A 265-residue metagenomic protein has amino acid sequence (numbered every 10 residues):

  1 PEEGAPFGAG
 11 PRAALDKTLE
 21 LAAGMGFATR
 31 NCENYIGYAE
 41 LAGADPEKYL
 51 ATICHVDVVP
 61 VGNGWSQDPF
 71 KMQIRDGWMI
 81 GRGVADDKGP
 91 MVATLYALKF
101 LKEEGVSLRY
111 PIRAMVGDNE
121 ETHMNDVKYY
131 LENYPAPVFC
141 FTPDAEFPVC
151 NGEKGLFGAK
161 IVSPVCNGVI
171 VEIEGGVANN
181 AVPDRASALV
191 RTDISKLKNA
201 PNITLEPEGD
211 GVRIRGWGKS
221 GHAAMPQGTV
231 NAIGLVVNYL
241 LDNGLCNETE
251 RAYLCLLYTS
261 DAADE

Functional and structural regions predicted by a protein language model:
P1-I53, V58-V61: N-terminal helical capping/dimerization or prosegment-like subdomains of hydrolases acting on amide or phosphate bonds
A9-R12, P226, N243-E250: Noncatalytic alpha-helical scaffold of FAD-dependent oxidoreductases
E47-V116, T122, P135-V138: Active-site metal-coordination/substrate-binding segment of hydrolases, especially metallo-dependent peptidases
R82-G89, A178, A224-A232: Short alpha-helix boundary/capping segments
L108-G228: Histidine/acidic-residue-rich, glycine-tolerant segments that coordinate divalent metal ions
Q227-L245: A conserved active-site cap/scaffold subdomain adjacent to cofactor or substrate pockets
N247-L254, E265: Hard-cation-handling environments
Y258-D264: Conserved small/polar residues in nucleotide/adenosyl-binding loops
